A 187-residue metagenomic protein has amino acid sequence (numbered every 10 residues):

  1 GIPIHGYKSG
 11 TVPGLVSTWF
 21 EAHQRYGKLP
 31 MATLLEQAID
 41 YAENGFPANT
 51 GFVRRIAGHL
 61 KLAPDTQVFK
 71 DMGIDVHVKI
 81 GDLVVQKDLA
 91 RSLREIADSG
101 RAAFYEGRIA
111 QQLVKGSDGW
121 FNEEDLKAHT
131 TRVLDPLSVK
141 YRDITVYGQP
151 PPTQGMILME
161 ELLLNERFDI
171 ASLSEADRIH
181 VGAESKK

Functional and structural regions predicted by a protein language model:
G1-G100, F104-E106, A110-T153: Noncatalytic scaffold domains of N-terminal-nucleophile
L137-K187: Internal alpha/beta scaffold segment
